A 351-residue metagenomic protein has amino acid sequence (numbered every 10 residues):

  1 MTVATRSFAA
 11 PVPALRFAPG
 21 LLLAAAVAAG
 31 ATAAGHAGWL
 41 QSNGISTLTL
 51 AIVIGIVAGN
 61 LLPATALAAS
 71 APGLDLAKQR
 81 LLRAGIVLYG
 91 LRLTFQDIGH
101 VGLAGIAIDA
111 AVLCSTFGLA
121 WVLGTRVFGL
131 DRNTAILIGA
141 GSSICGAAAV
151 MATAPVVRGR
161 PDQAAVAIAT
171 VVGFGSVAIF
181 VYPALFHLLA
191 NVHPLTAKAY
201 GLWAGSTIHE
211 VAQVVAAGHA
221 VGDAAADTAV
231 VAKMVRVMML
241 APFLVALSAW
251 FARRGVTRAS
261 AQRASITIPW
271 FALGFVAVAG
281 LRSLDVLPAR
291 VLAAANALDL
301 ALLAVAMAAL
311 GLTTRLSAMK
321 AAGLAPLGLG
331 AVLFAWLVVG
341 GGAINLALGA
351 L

Functional and structural regions predicted by a protein language model:
T2-L76, Y89-Q96, V245-L300, A306-A318 (+2 more regions): Structural signature of multi-pass alpha-helical membrane transport proteins
L23, L76, A84, Y89 (+5 more regions): Entry/N-cap segments of selected transmembrane alpha helices and their immediately preceding amphipathic helices
L23-A29, V53-G55, K78-G90, I138-V150 (+5 more regions): Small-residue-rich segments of transmembrane alpha-helices in multi-pass membrane proteins, especially helix faces
A37-G38, F95-A104, H187-K198, H219-T228 (+1 more regions): Helix-coil boundary and interhelical linker segments in multi-pass alpha-helical membrane proteins
Q41-V57, Q79, V101-S115, G139-S142 (+3 more regions): Structural signature of hydrophobic alpha-helical transmembrane segments
L130-A178, A197-G222, L298: Alpha-helical membrane segments and immediately flanking helix-loop junctions that form or couple to the substrate/ion
S176-L188: A gly/Pro-rich, aromatic-decorated transmembrane alpha-helix motif that marks the paired, flexible gating helices
G218-A261, P269: Oxyanion-binding "anion nests"
